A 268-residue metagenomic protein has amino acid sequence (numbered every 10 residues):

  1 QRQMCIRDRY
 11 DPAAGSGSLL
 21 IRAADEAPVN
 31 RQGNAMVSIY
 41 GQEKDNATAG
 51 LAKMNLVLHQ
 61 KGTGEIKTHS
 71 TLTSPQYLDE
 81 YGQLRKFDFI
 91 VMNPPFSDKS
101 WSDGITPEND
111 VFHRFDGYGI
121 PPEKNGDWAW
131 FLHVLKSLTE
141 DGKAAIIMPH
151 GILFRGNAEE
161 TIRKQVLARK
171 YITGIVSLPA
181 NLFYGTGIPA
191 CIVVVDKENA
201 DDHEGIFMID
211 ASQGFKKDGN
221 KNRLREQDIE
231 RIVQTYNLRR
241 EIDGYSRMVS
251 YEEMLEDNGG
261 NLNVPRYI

Functional and structural regions predicted by a protein language model:
Q3, R7-M92, S97-T106, F112 (+5 more regions): Conserved S-adenosyl-L-methionine
L84-I268: A conserved structural/catalytic subdomain of Rossmann-like adenosyl-cofactor enzymes
